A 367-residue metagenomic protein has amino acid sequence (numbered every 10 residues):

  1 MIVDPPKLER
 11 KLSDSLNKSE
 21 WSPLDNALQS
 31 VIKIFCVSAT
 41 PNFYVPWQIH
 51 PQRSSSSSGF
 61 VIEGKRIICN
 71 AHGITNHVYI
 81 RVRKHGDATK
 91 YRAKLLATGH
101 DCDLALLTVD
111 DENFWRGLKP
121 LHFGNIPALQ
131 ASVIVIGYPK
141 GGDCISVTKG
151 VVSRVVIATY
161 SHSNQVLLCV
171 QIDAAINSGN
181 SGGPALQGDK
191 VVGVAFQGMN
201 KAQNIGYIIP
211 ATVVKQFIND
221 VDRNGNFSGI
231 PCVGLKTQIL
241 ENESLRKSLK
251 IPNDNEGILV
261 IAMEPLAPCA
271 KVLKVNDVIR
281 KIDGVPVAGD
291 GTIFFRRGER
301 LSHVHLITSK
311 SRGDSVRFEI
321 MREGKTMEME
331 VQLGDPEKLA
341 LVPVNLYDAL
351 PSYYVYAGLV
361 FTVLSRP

Functional and structural regions predicted by a protein language model:
S15-W21, P41-G64, N70, T89-R92 (+3 more regions): A conserved glycine-rich beta-strand in the N-terminal activation segment of trypsin-fold
S19, Q52, G73-T75, A97 (+6 more regions): Flexible, gly/ser-rich surface segments that form the specificity/activation loops bordering the active-site cleft
I32-I34, G59, K65, C69 (+18 more regions): Terminal peptide-recognition signature
I32-Y79, K190-V191, Q197, G284-V285: Catalytic histidine site
A39-T40, E63-I145, S178, M327-E328: Conserved active-site neighborhood of the chymotrypsin/trypsin-like protease fold
H50, A174-G179, G183-P184, Q238-A288 (+1 more regions): PDZ/PDZ-like domain segments forming the peptide/carboxylate-binding groove, activating on the N-terminal beta-strands
H50-F60, L118-N125, K140-G141, Q165-Q187 (+1 more regions): Gly/Ser-rich catalytic serine loop of serine hydrolases
G73-T75, A270, K281-E319: PDZ domains, with a preference for the canonical peptide-binding region formed by the helix
